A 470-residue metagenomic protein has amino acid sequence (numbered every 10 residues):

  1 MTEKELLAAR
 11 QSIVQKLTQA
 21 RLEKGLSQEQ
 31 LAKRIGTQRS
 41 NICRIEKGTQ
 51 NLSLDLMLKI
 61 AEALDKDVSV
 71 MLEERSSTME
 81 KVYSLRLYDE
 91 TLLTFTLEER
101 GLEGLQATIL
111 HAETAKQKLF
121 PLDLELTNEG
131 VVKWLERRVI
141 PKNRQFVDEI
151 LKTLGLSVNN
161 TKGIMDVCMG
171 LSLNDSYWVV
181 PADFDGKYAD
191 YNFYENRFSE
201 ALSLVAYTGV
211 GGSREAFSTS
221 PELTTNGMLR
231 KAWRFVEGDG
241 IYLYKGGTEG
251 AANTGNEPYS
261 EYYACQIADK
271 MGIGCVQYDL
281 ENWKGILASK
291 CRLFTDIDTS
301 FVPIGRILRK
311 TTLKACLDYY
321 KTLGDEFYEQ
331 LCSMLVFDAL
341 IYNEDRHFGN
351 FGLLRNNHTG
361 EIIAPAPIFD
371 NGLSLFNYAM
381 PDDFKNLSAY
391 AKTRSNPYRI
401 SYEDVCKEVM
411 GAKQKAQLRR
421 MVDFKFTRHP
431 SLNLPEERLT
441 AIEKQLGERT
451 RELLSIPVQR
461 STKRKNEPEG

Functional and structural regions predicted by a protein language model:
M1-E23: A short, Lys/Arg-rich alpha-helix, primarily the initiator
Q15-R34, K59: Short basic helix-loop element that most often maps to the first helix and adjoining turn of HTH DNA-binding modules
E23, T49-L52, N343: Helix-turn-helix/winged-helix DNA-binding modules
K33-N51: Recognition helix of helix-turn-helix/homeodomain-like DNA-binding domains that insert into the DNA major groove
D55-V70: DNA major-groove recognition helix of helix-turn-helix/homeodomain DNA-binding modules
R75-V336, L340-Y342, L354-G470: Phosphate/dinucleotide-binding and metal-coordinating scaffold of catalytic cores in nucleotide-dependent enzymes
H347-F348, G352: Canonical protein kinase catalytic loop motif
